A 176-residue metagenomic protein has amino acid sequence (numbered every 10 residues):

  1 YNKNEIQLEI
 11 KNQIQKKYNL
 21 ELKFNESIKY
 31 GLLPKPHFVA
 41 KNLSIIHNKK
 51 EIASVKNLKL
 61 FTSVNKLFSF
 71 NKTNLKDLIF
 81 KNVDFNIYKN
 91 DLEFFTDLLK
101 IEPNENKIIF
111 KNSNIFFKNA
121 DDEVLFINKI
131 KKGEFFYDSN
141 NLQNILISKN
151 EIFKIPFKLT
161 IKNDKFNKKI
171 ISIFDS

Functional and structural regions predicted by a protein language model:
Y1-K17: N-terminal type II signal-anchor transmembrane helix that functions as the membrane-insertion/stop-transfer segment
K3, E26-A120, F126-K129, F136-S148: Flexible beta-edge/linker motif
N19-E26: A short, amphipathic edge element
L20, K49-E51, F153-I155: Short acidic/polar mixed-charge low-complexity motifs
L60, G133-F135, F157-I161: Broad, structure-driven detector of short, well-ordered beta-strand segments within folded domains
T73, I171-S176: Short, surface-exposed secondary-structure junctions/capping segments
Q143-L146, N150-I171: Contiguous, well-ordered beta-strand patches that form the walls/edges of small beta-barrel/beta-sandwich domains
